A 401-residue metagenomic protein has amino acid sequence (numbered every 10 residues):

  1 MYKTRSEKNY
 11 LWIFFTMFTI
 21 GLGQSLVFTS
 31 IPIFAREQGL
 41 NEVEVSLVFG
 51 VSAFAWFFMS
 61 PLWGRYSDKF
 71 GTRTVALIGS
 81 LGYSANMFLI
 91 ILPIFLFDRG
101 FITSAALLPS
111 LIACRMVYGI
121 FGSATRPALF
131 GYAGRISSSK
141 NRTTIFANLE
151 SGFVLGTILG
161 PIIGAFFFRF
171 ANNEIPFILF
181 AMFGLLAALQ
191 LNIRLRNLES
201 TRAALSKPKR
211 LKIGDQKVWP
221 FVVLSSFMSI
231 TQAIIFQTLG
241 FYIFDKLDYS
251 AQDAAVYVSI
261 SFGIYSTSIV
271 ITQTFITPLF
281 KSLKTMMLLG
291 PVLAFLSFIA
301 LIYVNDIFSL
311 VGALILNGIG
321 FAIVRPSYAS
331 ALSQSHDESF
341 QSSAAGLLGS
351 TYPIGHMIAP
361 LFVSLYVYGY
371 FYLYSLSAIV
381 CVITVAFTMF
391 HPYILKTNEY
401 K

Functional and structural regions predicted by a protein language model:
M1-E7, R196-V222: Juxtamembrane intracellular "pre-TM" segments in multi-pass secondary transporters
F18, F101-A124, S309-I323: Hydrophobic core of transmembrane alpha-helices in multi-pass small-molecule transporters, especially MFS/SLC-type
T29-V43, Q237-Y257: Short amphipathic helix-loop junctions that connect adjacent transmembrane helices in Major Facilitator Superfamily/SLC
I31, A124-S137, I323-H336: Intracellular juxtamembrane helix-capping segments at the cytosolic ends of symmetry-related transmembrane helices
N41-V51, N148, Y249-Y265: Loop-to-transmembrane helix entry
F54-F58, Y257-L279: Transmembrane alpha-helices of Major Facilitator/SLC transporters
L81-S104, L293-N305: C-terminal ends and interior cores of transmembrane alpha-helices in multi-pass membrane transporters/permeases
C114-F153: Cytoplasmic helix-loop-helix junction between adjacent transmembrane helices in 12-TM secondary transporters
